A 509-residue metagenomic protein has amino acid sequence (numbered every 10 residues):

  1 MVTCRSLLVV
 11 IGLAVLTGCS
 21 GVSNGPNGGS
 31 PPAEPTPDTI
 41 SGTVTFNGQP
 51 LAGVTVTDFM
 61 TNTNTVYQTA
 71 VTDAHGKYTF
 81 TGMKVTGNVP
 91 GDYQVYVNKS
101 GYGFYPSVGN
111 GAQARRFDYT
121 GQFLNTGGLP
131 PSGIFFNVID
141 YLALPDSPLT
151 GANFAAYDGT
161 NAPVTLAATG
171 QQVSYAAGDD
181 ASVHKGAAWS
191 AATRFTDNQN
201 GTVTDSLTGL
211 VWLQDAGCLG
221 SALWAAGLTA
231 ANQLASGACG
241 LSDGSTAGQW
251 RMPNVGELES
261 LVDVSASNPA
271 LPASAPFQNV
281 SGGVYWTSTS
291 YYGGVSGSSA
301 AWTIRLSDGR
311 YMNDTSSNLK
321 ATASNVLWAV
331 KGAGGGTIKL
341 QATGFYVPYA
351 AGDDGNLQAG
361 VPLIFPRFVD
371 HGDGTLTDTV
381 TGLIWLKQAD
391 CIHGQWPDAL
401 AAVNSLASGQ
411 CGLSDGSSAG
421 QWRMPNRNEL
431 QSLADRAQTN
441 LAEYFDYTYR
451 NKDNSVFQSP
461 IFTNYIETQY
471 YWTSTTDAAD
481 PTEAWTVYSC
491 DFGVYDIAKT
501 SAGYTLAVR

Functional and structural regions predicted by a protein language model:
M1-L8: Bacterial N-terminal signal peptides that target proteins for export
V15-G18: C-terminal motif of bacterial Sec signal peptides marking the signal peptidase cleavage site
S20-S30, G133-R251, V255-R423, R427-R509: Glycine-aromatic-enriched surface loops/turns that form tight recognition elements
S20-T39, T45-Q49: Beta-strand-rich domain onsets/edges
G28-P31, G111-A143: Extracellular beta-sheet/turn segments enriched in Thr/Pro/Gly and aliphatic residues
D38-I40, F46-T63, D73: Short, ordered, surface-exposed loop/turn motifs in non-cytosolic proteins
N62-M83: Short, acidic Ser/Thr/Gly-rich low-complexity loop/linker segments typical of extracellular and cell-surface proteins
N88-F123: A short, solvent-exposed loop/turn motif at the edges and junctions of modular extracellular/periplasmic domains
